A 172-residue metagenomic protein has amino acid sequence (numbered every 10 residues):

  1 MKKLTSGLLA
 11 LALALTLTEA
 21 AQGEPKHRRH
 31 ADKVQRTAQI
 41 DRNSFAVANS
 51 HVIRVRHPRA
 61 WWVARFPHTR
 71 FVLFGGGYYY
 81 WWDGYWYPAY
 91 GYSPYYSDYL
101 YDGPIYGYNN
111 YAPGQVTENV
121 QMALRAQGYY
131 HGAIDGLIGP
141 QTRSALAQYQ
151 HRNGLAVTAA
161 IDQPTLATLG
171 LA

Functional and structural regions predicted by a protein language model:
M1-H51: Extracytoplasmic low-complexity, disordered linker/stalk tracts in cell-surface/secreted proteins
A12, N109, L155: Generic anion/oxyanion-binding catalytic loop in active/binding sites
A12-L15, G23, S97, Q141 (+2 more regions): Alpha-helix termini
A38-Q127, G132: Low-complexity segments
P113-V116, R125-A145, H151-T168: Short acidic, glycine/serine/threonine-rich helix-capping segments at coil-helix boundaries
L171-A172: Short, solvent-exposed mixed-charge patches
